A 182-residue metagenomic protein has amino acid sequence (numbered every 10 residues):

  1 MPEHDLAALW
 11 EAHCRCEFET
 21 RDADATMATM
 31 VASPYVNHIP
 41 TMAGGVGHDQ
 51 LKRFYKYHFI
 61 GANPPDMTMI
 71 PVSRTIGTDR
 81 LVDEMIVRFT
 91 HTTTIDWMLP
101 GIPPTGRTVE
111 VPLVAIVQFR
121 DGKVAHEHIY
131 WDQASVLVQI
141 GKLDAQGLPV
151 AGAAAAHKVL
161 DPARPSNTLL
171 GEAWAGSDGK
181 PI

Functional and structural regions predicted by a protein language model:
M1-I182: C-terminal and inter-domain tail/linker signature
